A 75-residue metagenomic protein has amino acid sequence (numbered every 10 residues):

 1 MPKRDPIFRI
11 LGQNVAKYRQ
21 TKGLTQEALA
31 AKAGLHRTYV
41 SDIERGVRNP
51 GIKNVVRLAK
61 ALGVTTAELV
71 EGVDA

Functional and structural regions predicted by a protein language model:
M1-I10: A detector for short, charged/polar N-terminal pre-domain segments
P2, K60, V70-A75: Short, charged recognition helix plus adjacent turn of helix-turn-helix-like nucleic-acid-binding domains
Q13-K32, R57: Short basic helix-loop element that most often maps to the first helix and adjoining turn of HTH DNA-binding modules
V15, L29-A30, V40-I43, L69: Conserved hydrophobic/aromatic packing and binding residues within compact polymer-binding modules
G34-R48: Recognition helix of helix-turn-helix/homeodomain-like DNA-binding domains that insert into the DNA major groove
E44, N54, V70-V73: DNA major-groove recognition helix of helix-turn-helix
K53-E68: DNA major-groove recognition helix of helix-turn-helix/homeodomain DNA-binding modules
